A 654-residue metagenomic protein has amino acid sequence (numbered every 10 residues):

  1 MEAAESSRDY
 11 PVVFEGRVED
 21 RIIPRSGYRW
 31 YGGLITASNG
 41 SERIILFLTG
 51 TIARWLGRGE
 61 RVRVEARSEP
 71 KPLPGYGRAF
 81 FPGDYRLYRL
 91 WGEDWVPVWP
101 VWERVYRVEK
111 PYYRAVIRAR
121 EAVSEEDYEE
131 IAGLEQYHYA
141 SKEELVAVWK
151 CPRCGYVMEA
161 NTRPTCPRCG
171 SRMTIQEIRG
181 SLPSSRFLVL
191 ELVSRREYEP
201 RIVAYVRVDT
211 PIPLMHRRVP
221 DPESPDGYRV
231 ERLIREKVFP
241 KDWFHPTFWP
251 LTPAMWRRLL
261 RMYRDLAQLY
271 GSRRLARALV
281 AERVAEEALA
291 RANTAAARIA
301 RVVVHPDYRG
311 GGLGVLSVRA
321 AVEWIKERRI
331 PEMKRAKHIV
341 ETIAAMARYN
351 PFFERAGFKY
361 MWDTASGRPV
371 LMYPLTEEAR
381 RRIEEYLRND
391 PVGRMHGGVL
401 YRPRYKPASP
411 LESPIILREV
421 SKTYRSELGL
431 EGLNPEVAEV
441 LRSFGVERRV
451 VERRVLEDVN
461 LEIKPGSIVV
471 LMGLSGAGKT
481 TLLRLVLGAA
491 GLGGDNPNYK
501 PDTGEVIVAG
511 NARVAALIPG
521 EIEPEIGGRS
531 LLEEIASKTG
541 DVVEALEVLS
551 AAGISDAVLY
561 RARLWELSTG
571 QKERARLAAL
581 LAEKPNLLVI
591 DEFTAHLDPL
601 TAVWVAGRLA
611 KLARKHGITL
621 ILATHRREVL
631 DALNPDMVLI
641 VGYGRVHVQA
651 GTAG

Functional and structural regions predicted by a protein language model:
E2-G155, T174-V189, R195, R201 (+3 more regions): Terminal substrate-recognition subdomain of acyl/acetyltransferases
G310-K326: Conserved acetyl-CoA-binding loop-helix of GNAT-fold acetyltransferases
I415, V455-L456: Conserved structural motif at the start of ABC-family nucleotide-binding domains
T423, P435-V437, V450, A515-E583 (+2 more regions): ABC-family P-loop ATPase nucleotide-binding domains
I468, M472, A477-E547, A632-M637 (+1 more regions): ABC ATPase nucleotide-binding domain signature region
V589-L600: Walker B catalytic motif
A623-R626: H-loop/switch region of ABC-family ATPase nucleotide-binding domains
